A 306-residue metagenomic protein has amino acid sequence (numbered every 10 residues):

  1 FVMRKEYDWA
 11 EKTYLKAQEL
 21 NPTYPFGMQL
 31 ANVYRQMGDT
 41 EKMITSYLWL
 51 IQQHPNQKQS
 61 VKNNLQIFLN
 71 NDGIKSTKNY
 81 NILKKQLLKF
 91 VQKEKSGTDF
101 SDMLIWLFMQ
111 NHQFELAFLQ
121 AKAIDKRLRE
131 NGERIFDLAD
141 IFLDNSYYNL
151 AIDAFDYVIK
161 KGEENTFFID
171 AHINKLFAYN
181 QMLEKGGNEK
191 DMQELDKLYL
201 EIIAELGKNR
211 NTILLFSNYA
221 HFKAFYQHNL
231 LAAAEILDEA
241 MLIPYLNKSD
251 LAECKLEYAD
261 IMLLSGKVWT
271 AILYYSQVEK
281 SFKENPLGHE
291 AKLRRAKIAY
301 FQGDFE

Functional and structural regions predicted by a protein language model:
F1-E306: Acidic, polar-rich low-complexity tracts and alpha-helical solenoid repeat scaffolds
